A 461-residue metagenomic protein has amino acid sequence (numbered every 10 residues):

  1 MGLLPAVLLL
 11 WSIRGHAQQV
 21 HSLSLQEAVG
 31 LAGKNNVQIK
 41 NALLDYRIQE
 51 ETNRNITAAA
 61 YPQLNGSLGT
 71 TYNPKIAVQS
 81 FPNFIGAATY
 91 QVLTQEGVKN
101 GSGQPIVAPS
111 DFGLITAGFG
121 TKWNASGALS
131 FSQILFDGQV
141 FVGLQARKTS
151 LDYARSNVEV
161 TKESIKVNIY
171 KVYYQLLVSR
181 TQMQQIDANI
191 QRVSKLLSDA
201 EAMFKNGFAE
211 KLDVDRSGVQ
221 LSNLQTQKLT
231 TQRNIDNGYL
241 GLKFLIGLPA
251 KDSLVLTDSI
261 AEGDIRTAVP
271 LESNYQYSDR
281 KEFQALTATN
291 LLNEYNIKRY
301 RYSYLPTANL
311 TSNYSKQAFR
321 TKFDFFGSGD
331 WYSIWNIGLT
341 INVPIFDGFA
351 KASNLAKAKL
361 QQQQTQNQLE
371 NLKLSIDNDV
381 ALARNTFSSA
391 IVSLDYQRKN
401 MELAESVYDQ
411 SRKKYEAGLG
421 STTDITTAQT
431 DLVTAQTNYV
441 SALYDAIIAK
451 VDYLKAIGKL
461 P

Functional and structural regions predicted by a protein language model:
M1-Q26, G33, V440, A446 (+1 more regions): Bacterial Sec-dependent N-terminal signal peptides
H16, N65-S67, P74-V78, N83 (+2 more regions): Acidic, low-complexity, intrinsically disordered peripheral segments
A17-V78, A250, L256-E294, K373 (+1 more regions): Bacterial Sec-pathway N-terminal export signals of envelope proteins
Q19-V20, S67-L129, S259-T267, T311-V343: Small/polar, glycine/serine/threonine/aspartate-rich low-complexity segments that form flexible
K40-L44, T57, F119, L135-K162 (+6 more regions): Sec/SRP-type N-terminal targeting helices
E51-N53, S156-Y277, T386, A390: Periplasmic alpha-helical coiled-coil/stalk elements that build and connect Gram-negative outer-membrane
A58, N223-L248, E402-K459: Short segments within alpha-helical structural elements
K148, K211-S222, A356, T422-T430: Short, charged, amphipathic alpha-helical segments
